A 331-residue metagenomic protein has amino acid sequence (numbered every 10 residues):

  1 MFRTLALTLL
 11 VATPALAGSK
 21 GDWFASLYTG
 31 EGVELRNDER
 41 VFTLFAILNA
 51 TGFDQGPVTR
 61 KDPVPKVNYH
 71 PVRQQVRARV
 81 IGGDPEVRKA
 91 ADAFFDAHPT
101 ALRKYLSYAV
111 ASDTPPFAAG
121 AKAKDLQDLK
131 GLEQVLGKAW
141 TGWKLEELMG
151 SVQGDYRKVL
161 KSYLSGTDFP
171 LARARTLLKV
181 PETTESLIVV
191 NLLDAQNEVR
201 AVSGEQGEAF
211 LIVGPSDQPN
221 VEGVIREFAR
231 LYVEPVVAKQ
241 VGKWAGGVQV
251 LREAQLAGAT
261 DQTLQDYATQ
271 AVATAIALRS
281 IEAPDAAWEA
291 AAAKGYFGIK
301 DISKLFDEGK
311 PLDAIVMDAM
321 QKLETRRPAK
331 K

Functional and structural regions predicted by a protein language model:
M1-T8: Sec-dependent signal peptide recognition, specifically the positively charged N-region followed immediately by
A12-P14: N-terminal signal peptide c-region/cleavage motif recognized by signal peptidases
G18-D113, A293-V316: N-terminal mature-domain "stem" immediately C-terminal to a signal peptide or N-terminal signal-anchor/transmembrane
E146-S203: Auxiliary, metal-adjacent structural segments of Zn-dependent hydrolase domains
D155-S165, P215, P219, G258-L264: Second-shell loop/turn segments in exported
P219-G242: Active-site recognition of the HExxH zinc-binding catalytic motif
P235-Q262: Post-HEXXH active-site segment of zinc metalloproteases
A277-K331: Pan-zinc metallopeptidase signature
